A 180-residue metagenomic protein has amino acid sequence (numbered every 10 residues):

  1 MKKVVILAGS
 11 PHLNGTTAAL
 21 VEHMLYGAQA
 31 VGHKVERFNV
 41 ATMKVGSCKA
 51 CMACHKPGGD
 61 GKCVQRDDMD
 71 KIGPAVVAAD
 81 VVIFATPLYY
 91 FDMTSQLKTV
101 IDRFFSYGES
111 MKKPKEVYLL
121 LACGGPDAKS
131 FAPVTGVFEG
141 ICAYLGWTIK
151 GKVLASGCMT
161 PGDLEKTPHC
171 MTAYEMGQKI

Functional and structural regions predicted by a protein language model:
M1-A85, F91-Y107, G162, T167-I180: N-terminal beta1-alpha1-beta2 submodule of the flavodoxin-like/Rossmannoid cofactor-binding fold
L7-A8, A85, L119-C123, V153-A155: Short beta-strands and strand-loop turn motifs
N39-M43, E116, V153-A155: A short, structured active-site edge motif that brings together acidic residues
K44, G124, S156-M159: Glycine-rich beta-alpha junction loops
Y89-Y90, G125: A short acidic, glycine/proline-enriched capping/turn motif at secondary-structure boundaries, especially helix N-cap
S95-Q96, S106-K152: Short, glycine-/small-residue-rich phosphate/pyrophosphate-handling segment
A128-K129, T160-G162: Short active-site-adjacent structural elements
F138-S156, L164, Y174-E175, K179-I180: A charged, well-structured terminal subsegment
